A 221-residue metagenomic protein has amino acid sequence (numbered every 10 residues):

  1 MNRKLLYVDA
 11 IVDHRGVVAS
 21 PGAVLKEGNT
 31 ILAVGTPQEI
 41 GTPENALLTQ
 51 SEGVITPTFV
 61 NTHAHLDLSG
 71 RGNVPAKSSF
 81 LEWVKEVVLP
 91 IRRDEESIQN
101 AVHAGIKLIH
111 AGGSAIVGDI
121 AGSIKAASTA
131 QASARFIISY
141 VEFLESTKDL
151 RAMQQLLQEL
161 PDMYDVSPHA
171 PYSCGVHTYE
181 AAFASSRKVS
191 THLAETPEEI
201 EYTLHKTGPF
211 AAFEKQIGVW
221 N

Functional and structural regions predicted by a protein language model:
M1-T42: N-terminal metal-binding scaffold of metallo-dependent hydrolase/deaminase domains
M1-V8, G41-K85: Replace "His-x-His-based motif
D9, V24, N29, E52 (+4 more regions): Divalent metal-coordination and catalytic microenvironments
I31-G35, L48, I116-A121: Short, hydrophobic beta-strand segments that form beta-sheet elements in well-ordered domains
A64-E86, A115-V117, A126-E142, V189-T191 (+2 more regions): Catalytic pocket of metal/acid-base enzymes, prominently hydrolases
S69-N100, T196-N221: Active-site gating loops and adjacent loop-to-helix segments of metal-dependent hydrolytic enzymes
R92-S185: Active-site loop-helix segments enriched in His/Asp/Glu that coordinate and activate a nucleophilic water at divalent
L160-N221: Active-site core of metal-dependent hydrolases
